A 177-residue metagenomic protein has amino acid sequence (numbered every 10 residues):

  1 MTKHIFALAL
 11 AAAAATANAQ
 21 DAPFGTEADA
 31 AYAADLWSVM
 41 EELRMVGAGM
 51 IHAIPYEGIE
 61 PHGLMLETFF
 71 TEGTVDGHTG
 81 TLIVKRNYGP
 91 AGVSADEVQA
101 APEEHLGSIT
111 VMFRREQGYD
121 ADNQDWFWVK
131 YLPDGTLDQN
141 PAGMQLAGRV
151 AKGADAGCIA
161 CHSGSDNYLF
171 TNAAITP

Functional and structural regions predicted by a protein language model:
M1-F6: Bacterial N-terminal signal peptides that target proteins for export
A9, F70-G73, E97: Intrinsically disordered, low-complexity serine/threonine-rich segments
A9-N18: Hydrophobic h-region of N-terminal signal peptides that target proteins for export in Gram-negative bacteria
A11, W37, P61, P133-T136: Short linear sequence elements within intrinsically disordered, low-complexity coil regions
Q20-G92: N-terminal secretory signal peptides
D21-G25, D29, A33, T79-P177: Sequence context surrounding c-type heme c attachment/ligation sites in exported
